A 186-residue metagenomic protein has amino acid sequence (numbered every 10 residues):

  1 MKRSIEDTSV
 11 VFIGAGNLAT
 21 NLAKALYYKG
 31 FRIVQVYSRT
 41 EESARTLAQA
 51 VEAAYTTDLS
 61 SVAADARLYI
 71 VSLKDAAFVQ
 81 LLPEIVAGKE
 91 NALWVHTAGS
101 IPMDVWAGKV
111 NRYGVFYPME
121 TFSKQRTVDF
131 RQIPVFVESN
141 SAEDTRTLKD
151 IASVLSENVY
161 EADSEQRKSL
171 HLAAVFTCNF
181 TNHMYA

Functional and structural regions predicted by a protein language model:
M1-A54: NAD(P)+-binding Rossmann beta1-loop-alpha1 motif at the extreme N-terminus of oxidoreductases
D7, I33, A66, E90-A92 (+1 more regions): A general structural motif
T8, S43-A50, T127-L170, T177-A186: Internal alpha-helical scaffold of NAD(P)-dependent oxidoreductase catalytic cores
V11-F12, V71, V137: Hydrophobic Val/Ile/Leu positions in short beta-strands of Rossmann-like dinucleotide-binding domains
F31-R32, N111, E157: Short phosphate-binding/catalytic loops that engage adenosine nucleotides
E41, V51-T127, L148: Rossmann-like NAD(P)(H) cofactor-binding subdomain of soluble oxidoreductases
